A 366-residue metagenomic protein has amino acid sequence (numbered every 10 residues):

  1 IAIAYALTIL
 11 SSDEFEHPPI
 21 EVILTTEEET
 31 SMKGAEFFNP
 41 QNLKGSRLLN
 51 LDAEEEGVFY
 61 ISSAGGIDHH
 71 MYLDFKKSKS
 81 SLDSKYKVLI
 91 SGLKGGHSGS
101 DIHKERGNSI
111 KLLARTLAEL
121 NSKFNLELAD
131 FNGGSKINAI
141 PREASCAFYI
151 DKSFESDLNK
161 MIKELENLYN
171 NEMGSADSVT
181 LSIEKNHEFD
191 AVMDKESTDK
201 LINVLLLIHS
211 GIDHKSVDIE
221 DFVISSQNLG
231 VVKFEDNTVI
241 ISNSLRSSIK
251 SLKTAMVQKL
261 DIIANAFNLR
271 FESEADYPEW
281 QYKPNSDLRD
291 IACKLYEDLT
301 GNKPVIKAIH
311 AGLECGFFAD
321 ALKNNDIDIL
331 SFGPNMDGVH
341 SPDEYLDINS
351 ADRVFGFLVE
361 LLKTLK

Functional and structural regions predicted by a protein language model:
I1-E29, Y86-I90, H97-L120, Y149 (+1 more regions): Alpha-helical metal-binding/catalytic segments enriched in His/Glu/Asp
I1-K76, A129, D213-S216, E220 (+1 more regions): Acidic/histidine-rich catalytic neighborhood of metal-dependent amide-processing enzymes
A6, S46-G96, E105, D194-K200 (+1 more regions): Phosphate/diphosphate-binding glycine-rich loops and adjacent basic-rich segments that engage nucleotide
Q41, R106-K123, I150-E155, D199-I208 (+4 more regions): His/Asp/Glu-rich mid-to-C-terminal helical/loop segments that flank catalytic regions of hydrolases
K79-D83, I102-N132, K152-S226, L260: Acidic-enriched catalytic cores of C-N bond-cleaving enzymes acting on peptides and small amides
D101, R106-I110, R115-F131, Y282-N325: Active-site-adjacent substrate-binding region of metalloamidase/peptidase-like peptide-processing proteins
S145-A147, T180-V192, N228-V232, I240-K250 (+1 more regions): A short beta-alpha structural unit
V217-E220, I224-S226, G230-I240, S244 (+1 more regions): Zn-dependent metallopeptidase/amidohydrolase metal-coordination segment
